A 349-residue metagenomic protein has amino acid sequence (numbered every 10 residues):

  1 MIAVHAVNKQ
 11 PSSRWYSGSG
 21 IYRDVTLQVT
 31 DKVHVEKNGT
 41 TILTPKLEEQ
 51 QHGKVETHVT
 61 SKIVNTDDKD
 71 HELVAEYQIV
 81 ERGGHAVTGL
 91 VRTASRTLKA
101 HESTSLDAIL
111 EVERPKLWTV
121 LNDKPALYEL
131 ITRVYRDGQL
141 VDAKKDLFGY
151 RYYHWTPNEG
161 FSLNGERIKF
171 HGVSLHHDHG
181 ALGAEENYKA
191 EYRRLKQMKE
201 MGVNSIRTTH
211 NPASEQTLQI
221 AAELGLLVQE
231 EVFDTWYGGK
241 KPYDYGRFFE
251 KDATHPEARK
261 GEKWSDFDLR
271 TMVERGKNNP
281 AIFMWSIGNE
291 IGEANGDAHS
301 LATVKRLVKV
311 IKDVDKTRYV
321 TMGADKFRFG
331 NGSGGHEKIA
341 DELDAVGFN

Functional and structural regions predicted by a protein language model:
M1-I220, L224-V228, D268, F283-M284 (+3 more regions): Secreted/periplasmic carbohydrate-active enzymes, especially glycoside hydrolases
L195-M198, S205-N349: Substrate-binding/catalytic cleft of secreted carbohydrate-active enzymes, primarily glycoside hydrolases
